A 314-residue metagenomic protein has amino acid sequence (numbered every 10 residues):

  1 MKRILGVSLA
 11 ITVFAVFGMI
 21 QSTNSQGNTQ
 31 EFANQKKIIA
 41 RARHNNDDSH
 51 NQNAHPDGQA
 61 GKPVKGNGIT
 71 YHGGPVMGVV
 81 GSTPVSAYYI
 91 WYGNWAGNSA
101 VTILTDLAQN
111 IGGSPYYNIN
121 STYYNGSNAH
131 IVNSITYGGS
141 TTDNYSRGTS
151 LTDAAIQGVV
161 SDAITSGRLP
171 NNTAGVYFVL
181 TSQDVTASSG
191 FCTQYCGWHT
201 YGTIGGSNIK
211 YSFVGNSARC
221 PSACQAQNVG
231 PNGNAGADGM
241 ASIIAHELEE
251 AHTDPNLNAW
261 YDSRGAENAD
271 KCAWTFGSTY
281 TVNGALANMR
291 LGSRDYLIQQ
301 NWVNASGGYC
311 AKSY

Functional and structural regions predicted by a protein language model:
M1-L9: Bacterial N-terminal signal peptides that target proteins for export
S8-G18: Bacterial N-terminal signal peptides
M19-S25: Sec/Tat signal peptide C-region and signal peptidase I cleavage site
G27-D162: N-terminal carbohydrate-binding/catalytic regions of secreted carbohydrate-active enzymes
S86-W91, Y117-S121, H130-T136, G175-T181 (+3 more regions): Structural recognition of the beta-strand scaffold that forms the well-ordered cores of secreted hydrolase catalytic
G93-G97, N125-A129, S182-S188, S217-P221 (+2 more regions): Solvent-exposed loop/turn segments at secondary-structure junctions within structured extracellular/periplasmic domains
V132-Y201: Active-site-proximal segments of metallohydrolase catalytic domains
G206-Y314: Catalytic cores of secreted/periplasmic or lumenal enzymes
